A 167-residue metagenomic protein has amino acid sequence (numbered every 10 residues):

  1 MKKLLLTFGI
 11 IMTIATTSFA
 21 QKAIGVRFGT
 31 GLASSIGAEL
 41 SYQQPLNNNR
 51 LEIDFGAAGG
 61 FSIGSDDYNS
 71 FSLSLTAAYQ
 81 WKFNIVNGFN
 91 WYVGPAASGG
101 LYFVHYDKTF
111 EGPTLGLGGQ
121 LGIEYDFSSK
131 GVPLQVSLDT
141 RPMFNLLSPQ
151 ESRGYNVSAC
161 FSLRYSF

Functional and structural regions predicted by a protein language model:
M1-L4, Q21: Positively charged n-region of N-terminal signal peptides that target proteins for export
L4-I14: Sec-dependent N-terminal signal peptides
I14-Q21: Sec/Tat signal peptide C-region and signal peptidase I cleavage site
Q21-F28, V93-P95: Transmembrane beta-strand segments of Gram-negative outer membrane beta-barrel proteins
G25-L40, A58-F71, D107, L146-N156: Solvent-exposed loop/turn segments connecting transmembrane beta-strands in outer-membrane beta-barrel proteins
L40-Y42, I53, L163: Membrane-embedded beta-strands that build the outer-membrane beta-barrel scaffold
Q44-V136: Gram-negative (and chloroplast) outer-membrane scaffold detector with strong preference for beta-barrel transmembrane
F127-F167: Predominantly the C-terminal beta-signal and adjacent terminal strand-loop region of outer-membrane beta-barrel
